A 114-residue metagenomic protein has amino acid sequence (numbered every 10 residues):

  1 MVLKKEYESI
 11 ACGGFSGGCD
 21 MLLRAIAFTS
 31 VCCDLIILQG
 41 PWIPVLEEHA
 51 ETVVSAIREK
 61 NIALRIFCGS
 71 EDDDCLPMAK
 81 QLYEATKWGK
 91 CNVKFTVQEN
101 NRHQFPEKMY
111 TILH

Functional and structural regions predicted by a protein language model:
M1-A11: Gly/Ser-rich "nucleophile elbow"/oxyanion-hole loop immediately N-terminal to the catalytic nucleophile in hydrolases
Y7, C32-C33, N61: Core-facing hydrophobic residues within beta-strands of well-ordered domains
C12-G14, Q39: Short beta-strand immediately N-terminal to the catalytic nucleophile in serine-hydrolase-like folds
G14-G18, L22: Gly/Ala-rich beta-loop-alpha elbow adjacent to hydrolase catalytic centers
R24, Q39-G40: Short catalytic micro-motifs in class I SAM-dependent methyltransferases
R24-D34: Conserved hydrolase catalytic core segment
G40-Y110: The feature captures the conserved acid-bearing segment of alpha/beta-hydrolase catalytic domains
